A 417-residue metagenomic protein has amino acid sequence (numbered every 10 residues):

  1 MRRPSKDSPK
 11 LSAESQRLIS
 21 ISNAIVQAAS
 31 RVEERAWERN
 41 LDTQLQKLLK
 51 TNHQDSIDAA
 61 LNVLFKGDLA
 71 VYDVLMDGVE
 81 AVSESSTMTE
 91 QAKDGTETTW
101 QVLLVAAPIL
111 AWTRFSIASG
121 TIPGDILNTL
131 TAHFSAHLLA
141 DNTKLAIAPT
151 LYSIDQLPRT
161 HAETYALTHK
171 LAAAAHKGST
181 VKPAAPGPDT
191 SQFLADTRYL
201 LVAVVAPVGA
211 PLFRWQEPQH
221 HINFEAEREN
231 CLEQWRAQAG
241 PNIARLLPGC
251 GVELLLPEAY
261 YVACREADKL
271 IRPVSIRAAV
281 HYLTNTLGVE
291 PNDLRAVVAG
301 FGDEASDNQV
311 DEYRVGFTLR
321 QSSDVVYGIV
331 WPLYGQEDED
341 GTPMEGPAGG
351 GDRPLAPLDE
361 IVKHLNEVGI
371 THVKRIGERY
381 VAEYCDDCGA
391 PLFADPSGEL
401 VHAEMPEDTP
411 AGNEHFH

Functional and structural regions predicted by a protein language model:
M1-E80: Charged, amphipathic alpha-helical stretches
L49-N52, L61-P158, T164: Long amphipathic alpha-helical coiled-coil/heptad-repeat bundle
F115-E378: Extended, non-transmembrane interaction/recognition domains
A382-C388, H402: Short cysteine-rich clusters marking metal-coordination/redox-active sites
C388, G412-H417: Intrinsically disordered linkers and flanking regulatory tails adjacent to Zn-binding modules
F393-G398: Short Cys/His-rich "knuckle" micro-motifs
L400-P410: Short cysteine/histidine-rich metal-coordination sites, predominantly Zn2+-binding motifs
